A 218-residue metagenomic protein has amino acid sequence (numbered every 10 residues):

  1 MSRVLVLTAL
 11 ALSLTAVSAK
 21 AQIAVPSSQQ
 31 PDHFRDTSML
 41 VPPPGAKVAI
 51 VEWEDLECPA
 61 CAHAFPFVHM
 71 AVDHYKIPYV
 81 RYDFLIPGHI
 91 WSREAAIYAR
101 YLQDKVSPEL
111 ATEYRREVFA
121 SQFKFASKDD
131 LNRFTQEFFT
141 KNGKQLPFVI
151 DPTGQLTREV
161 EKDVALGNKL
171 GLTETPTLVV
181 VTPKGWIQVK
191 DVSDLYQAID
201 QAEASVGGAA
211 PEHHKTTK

Functional and structural regions predicted by a protein language model:
M1-V4: Positively charged n-region of N-terminal signal peptides that target proteins for export
V6-T15: Bacterial N-terminal signal peptides
V17-A21: Sec/Tat signal peptide C-region and signal peptidase I cleavage site
Q22-S27: Sec-dependent signal peptide cleavage junction
S28-V48, D73: A short beta-strand-turn-helix
R35, L85, K162-A165: Alpha-helical scaffolding within the catalytic cores of extracellular/periplasmic polymer-degrading hydrolases
V51, L56, A62-F138, L170-T173 (+1 more regions): Structural alpha/beta surface segment adjacent to cysteine/selenocysteine redox centers across thiol/disulfide enzymes
Q136-K218: C-terminal cap of thioredoxin/glutaredoxin-like
